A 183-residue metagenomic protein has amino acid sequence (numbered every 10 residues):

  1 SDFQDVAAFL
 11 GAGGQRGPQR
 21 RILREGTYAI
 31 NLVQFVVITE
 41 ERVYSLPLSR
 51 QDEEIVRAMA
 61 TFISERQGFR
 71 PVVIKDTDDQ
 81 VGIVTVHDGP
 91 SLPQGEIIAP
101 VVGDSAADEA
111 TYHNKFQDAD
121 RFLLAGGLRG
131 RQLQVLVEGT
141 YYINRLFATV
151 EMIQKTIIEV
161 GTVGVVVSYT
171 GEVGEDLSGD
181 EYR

Functional and structural regions predicted by a protein language model:
S1-R183: Interfacial loop/beta elements and low-complexity acidic/Ser/Thr-rich segments of macromolecular assembly/processing
